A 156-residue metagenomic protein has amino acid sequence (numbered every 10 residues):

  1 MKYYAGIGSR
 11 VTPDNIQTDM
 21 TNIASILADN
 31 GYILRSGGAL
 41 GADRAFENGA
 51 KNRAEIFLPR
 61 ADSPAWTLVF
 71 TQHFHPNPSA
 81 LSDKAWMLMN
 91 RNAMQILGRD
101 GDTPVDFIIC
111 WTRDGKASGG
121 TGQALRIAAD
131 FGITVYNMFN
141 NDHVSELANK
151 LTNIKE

Functional and structural regions predicted by a protein language model:
K2-A5, R10-L147: Acidic/glycine-enriched connector segments
L147-E156: Glycine-rich ThDP/TPP pyrophosphate-binding loop and its adjacent helix/strand module within ThDP-dependent enzymes
